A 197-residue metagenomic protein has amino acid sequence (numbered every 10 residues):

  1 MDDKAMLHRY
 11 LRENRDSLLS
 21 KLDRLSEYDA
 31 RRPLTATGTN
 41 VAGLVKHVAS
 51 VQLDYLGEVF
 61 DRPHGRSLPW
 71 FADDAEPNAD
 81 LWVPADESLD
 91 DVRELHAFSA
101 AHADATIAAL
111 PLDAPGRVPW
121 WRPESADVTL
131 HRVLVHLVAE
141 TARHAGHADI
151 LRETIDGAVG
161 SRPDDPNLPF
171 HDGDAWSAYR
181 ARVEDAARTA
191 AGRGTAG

Functional and structural regions predicted by a protein language model:
M1-M6, V51-H102, T106, A114-R117 (+1 more regions): Short, helix-capping/interhelical loops that line the mouth of catalytic, cofactor-, or ligand-binding pockets
D2-A5, R9, T35, T39 (+2 more regions): Short, solvent-exposed segments of well-ordered alpha helices
K4, H8-K21, Y28-D29, R152: Extended alpha-helical regions
L11-L18, V41-L56, W82, D86-L89 (+2 more regions): Alpha-helical transition-metal enzyme core signature, strongest for iron centers
D16-N40, E58, R62-W70, N78 (+1 more regions): Helix-loop segments that flank and shape redox-cofactor active sites
R24, H47, A109, H136 (+1 more regions): Conserved catalytic core of Hanks-type protein kinase domains
L34, I107, D149-R152: Generic helix-packing signal
V128-D172: A contiguous, mid-protein "functional segment" used to position or interact with cofactors/ions or partner subunits
